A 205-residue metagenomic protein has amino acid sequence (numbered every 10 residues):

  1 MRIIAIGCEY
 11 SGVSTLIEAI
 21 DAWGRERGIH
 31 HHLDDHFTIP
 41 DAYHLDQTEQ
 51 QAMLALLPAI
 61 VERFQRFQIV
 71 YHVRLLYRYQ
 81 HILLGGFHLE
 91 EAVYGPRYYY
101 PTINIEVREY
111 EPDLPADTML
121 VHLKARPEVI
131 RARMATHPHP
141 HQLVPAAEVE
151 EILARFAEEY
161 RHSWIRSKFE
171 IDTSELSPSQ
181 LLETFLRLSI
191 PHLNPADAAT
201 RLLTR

Functional and structural regions predicted by a protein language model:
G7-C8: P-loop (Walker A) phosphate-binding loop of NTP-binding proteins
S11-G12: Conserved glycine(s) of the Walker
E18-L76: Conserved substrate/cofactor phosphate-moiety recognition/catalytic segment in nucleotide-dependent phosphotransferases
G24, H139, A154-R205: NTP-dependent small-molecule kinase module
G28-L33, I82-L83, T118-H122, K168-E170: Conserved beta-strand scaffold positions in the cores of enzyme catalytic domains, especially in NTP/NDP-utilizing
A55-P115: Glycine-rich phosphate-binding loop used to anchor ATP phosphates in small-molecule kinases, encompassing both
E109-E159: A glycine- and Lys/Arg-enriched "phosphate-lid" helix/loop adjacent to the NTP-binding pocket of small-molecule kinases
